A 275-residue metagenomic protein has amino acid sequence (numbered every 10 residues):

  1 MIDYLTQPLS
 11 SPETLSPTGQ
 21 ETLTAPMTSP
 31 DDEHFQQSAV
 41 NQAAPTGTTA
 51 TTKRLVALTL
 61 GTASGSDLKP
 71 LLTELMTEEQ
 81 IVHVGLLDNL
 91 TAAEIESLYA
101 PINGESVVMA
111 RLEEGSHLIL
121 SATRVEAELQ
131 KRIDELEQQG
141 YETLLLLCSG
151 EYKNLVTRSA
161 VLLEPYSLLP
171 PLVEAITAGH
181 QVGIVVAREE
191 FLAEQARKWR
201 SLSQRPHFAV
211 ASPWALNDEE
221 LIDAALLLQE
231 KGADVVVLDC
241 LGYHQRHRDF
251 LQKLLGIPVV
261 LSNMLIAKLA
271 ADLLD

Functional and structural regions predicted by a protein language model:
I2-P8, T48-I119, V186-A215: N-terminal glycine-rich anion-binding loop in soluble enzyme alpha/beta folds
L5-T51: Intrinsically disordered, low-complexity terminal tails and inter-domain linkers enriched for S/T/G/P/D/E
V56-L60, G65-S66, L228-L265: Extended, histidine- and acidic-residue-enriched regions that form the cofactor-binding/catalytic faces
E79-V84, V161-S167, Q204-A211, G256-M264: Short hydrophobic/aromatic-enriched beta-strand-loop microsegments
L120-Y166, V237-H244: N-terminal glycine-rich phosphate/adenylate-binding segment common to multiple enzyme folds
L129-D134, N217-G232: A short, acidic, amphipathic alpha-helical segment used as a generic capping/interface helix at domain edges
L146-G150, S159-T177, Q181-L192, K198-W199 (+1 more regions): Conserved mixed alpha/beta catalytic, RNA-binding, or beta-rich assembly cores of soluble enzyme, regulatory
A178, V260-D275: Short, flexible loop segments at boundaries between secondary-structure elements
